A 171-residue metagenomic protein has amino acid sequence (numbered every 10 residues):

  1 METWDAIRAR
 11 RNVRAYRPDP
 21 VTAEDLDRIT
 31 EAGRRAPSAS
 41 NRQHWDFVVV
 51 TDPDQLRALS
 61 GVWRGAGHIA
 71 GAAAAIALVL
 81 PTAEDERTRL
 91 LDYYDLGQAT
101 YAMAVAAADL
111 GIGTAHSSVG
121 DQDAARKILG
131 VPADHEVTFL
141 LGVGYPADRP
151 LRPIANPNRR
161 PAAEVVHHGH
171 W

Functional and structural regions predicted by a protein language model:
M1-W171: Acidic, surface-exposed loops and disordered segments
